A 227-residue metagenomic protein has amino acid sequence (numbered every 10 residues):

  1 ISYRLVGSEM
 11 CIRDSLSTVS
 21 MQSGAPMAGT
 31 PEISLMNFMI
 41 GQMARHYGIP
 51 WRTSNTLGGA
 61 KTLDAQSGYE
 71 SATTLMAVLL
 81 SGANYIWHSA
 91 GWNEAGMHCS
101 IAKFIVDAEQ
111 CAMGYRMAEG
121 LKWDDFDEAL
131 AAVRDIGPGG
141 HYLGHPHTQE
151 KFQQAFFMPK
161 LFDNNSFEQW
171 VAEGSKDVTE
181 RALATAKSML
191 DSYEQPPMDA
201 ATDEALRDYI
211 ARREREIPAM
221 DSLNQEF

Functional and structural regions predicted by a protein language model:
I1-I12: Single conserved hydrophobic/aromatic residue that forms the stacking wall/gate of nucleotide- or nucleobase-binding
R4, F38-M39, A77-I86, E109-K122: Short, basic, helix/turn surface patches
G7, M21, G59, H88 (+6 more regions): Generic structural "secondary-structure junction" signal
S8-E9, I40-R45, L79-N84, Q149-F156 (+1 more regions): Short, functional N-terminal and low-complexity linear motifs
M10, S20-S23, F167, S188-L190: Gly-rich Lys/Arg/Thr-decorated short loops/hinges at beta-loop-alpha junctions or inter-strand turns that position
R13-S20, S54-L63, G91-M97, A129-P138 (+2 more regions): A glycine-rich phosphate-binding loop feature that marks nucleotide/adenosyl-phosphate handling sites
R13-S89, C99-S100: A conserved active-site cap/scaffold subdomain adjacent to cofactor or substrate pockets
A102-F227: Catalytic-core signal marking the mid-to-C-terminal active-site face
